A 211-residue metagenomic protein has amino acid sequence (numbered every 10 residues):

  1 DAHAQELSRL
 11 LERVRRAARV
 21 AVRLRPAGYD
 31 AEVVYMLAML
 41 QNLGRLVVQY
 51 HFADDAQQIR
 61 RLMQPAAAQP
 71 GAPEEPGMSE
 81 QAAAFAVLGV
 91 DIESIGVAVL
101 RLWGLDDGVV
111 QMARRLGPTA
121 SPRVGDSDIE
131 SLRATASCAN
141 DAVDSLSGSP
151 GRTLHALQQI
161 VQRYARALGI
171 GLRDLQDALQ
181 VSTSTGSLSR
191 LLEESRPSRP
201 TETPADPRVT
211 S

Functional and structural regions predicted by a protein language model:
A2-L11, R15-S211: Metal-dependent nucleotide-binding catalytic modules
